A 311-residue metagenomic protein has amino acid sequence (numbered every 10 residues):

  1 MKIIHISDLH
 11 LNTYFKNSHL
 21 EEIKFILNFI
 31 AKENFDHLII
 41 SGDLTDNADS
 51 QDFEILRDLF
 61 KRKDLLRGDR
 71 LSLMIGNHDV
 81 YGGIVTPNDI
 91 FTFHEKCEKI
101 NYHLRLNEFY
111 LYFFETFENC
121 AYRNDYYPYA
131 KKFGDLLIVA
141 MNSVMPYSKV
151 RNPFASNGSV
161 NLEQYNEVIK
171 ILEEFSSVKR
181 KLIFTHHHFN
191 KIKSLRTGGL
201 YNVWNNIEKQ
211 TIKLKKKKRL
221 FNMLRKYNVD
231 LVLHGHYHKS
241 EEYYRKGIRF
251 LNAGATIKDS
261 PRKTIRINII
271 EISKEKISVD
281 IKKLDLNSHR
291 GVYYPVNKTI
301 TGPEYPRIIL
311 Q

Functional and structural regions predicted by a protein language model:
M1-D58: N-terminal active-site segment of His-dependent metallophosphoesterases
M1-T13, D135-K149, F184, R249-A255: Active-site-proximal beta-strand elements of phosphoester/diester hydrolases
H5-S7, L38-D43, R70-N77, N142 (+4 more regions): Active-site neighborhood of phospho(di)ester-bond hydrolases with catalytic His/Asp-centered motifs
H10-F15, T45-S50, M74-N88, Y127 (+5 more regions): Active-site environment of divalent metal-dependent phosphoester hydrolases
I55-E167, F175, R225, I269: Extended active-site neighborhood of metal-dependent phosphoesterases/phosphodiesterases
K61, T197-E275: Conserved beta-sheet core of the metallophosphoesterase superfamily
K132, S240-Q311: Binuclear metal-dependent phosphoesterase catalytic core
Y147-S159, F175-N228: Active-site-proximal segments of metal-dependent phosphoesterases and phosphodiesterases across multiple
